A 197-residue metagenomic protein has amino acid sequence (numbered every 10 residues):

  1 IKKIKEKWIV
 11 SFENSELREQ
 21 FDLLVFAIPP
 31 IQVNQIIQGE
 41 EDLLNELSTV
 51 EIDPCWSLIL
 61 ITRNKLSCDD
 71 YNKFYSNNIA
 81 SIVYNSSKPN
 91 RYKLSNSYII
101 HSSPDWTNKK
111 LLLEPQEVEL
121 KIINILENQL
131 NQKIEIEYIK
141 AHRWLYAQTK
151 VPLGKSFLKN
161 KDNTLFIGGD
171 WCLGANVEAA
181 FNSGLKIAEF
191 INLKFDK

Functional and structural regions predicted by a protein language model:
I1-I9: A conserved short coil-to-beta-strand element within the FAD-binding core of flavoproteins
F12-E16: Glycine-centered tight beta-turn/hairpin loop motif at sheet-sheet or coil-to-beta transitions
L17-D70, Q132-I134: Central helical "cap/lid" subdomain
V25-A27, L60, I100, D170 (+1 more regions): Generic structural signal for small/hydrophobic residues in well-ordered secondary structure, especially within
I59-K110, E117, K121, I125-L130: Active-site substrate-recognition segment that forms the wall of the catalytic cavity or substrate channel
L120-K121, I125-N163: Flavin (FAD/FMN) cofactor-binding core of flavoprotein oxidoreductases
S156-I187: Short FAD-binding loop at a beta-strand-to-alpha-helix junction that anchors the flavin cofactor in diverse
F190-K197: Active-site-proximal substrate-binding core of FAD-dependent oxidoreductases
